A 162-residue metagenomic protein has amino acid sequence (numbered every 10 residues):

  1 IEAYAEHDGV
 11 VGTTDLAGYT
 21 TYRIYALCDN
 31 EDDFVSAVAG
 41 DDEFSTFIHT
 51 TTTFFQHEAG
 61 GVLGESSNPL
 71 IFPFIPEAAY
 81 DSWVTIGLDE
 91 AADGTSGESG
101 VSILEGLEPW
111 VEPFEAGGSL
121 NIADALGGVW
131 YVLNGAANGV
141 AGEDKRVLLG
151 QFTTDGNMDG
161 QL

Functional and structural regions predicted by a protein language model:
I1-L162: Non-catalytic macromolecular-recognition regions in eukaryotic signaling proteins
